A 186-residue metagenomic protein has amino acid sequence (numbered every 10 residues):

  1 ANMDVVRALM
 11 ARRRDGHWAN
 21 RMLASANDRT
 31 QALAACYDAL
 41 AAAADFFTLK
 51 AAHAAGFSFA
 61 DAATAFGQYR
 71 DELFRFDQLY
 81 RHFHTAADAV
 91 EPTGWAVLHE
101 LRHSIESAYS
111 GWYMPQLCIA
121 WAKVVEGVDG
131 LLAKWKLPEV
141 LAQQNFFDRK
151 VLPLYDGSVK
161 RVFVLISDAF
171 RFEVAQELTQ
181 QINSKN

Functional and structural regions predicted by a protein language model:
A1-V162, A169-N186: …; additionally, a secondary subgroup of soluble metalloenzymes is captured
